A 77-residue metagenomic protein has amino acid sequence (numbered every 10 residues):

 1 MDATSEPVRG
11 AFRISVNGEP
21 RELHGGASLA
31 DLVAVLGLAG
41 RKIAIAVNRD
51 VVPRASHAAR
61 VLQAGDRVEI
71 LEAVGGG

Functional and structural regions predicted by a protein language model:
M1-G76: Ubiquitin-like/PB1-type beta-grasp interaction modules and other compact soluble beta-rich domains
